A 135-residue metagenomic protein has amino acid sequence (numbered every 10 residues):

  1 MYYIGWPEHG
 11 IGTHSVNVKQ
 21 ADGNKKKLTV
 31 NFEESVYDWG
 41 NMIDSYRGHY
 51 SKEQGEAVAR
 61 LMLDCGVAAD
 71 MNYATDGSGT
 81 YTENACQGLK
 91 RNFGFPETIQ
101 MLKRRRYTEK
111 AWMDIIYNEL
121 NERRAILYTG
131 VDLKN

Functional and structural regions predicted by a protein language model:
M1-R105: Cysteine-nucleophile protease catalytic domains, especially the papain-like/related folds used in DUB/UBL proteases
Q87, R91-N135: Active-site-adjacent substructure of cysteine-protease-like catalytic cores
